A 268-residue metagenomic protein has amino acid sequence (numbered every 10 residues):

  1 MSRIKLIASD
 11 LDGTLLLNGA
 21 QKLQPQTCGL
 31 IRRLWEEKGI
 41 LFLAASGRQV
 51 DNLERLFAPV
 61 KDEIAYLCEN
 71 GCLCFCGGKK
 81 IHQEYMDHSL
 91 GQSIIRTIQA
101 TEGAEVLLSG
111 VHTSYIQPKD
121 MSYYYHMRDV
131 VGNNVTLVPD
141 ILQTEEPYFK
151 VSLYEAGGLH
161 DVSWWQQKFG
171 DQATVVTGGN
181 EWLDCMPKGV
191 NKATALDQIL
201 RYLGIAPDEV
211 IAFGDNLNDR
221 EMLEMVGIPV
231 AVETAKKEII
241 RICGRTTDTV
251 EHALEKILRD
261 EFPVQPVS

Functional and structural regions predicted by a protein language model:
M1-S9, R32-R33: Non-catalytic pre-domain segments flanking phosphatase-related domains
S2-L6, Q24, D184-S268: Mg2+-dependent phosphoryl-transfer enzymes with acidic/Ser/Thr/Gly-rich catalytic loops
A20-K38, Q83-G91, G132-N134, V190-R201 (+1 more regions): Short, acidic loop-to-helix structural element flanking the phosphoryl-transfer center in phosphate-processing enzymes
P25-S122: Active-site phosphate-binding/coordination module
F57-P59, C76, W164-Q167, M222-E224 (+1 more regions): Short loop/helix-cap segments at secondary-structure boundaries that form the rim of catalytic
E63-E69, E84, M127-R128, V175-V176 (+2 more regions): Short hydrophobic/aromatic-enriched beta-strand-loop microsegments
T101-F213, L217, E221-M225, T234: Conserved acidic, metal-coordinating active-site core of Asp-based, Mg2+-dependent phosphoryl-transfer enzymes
